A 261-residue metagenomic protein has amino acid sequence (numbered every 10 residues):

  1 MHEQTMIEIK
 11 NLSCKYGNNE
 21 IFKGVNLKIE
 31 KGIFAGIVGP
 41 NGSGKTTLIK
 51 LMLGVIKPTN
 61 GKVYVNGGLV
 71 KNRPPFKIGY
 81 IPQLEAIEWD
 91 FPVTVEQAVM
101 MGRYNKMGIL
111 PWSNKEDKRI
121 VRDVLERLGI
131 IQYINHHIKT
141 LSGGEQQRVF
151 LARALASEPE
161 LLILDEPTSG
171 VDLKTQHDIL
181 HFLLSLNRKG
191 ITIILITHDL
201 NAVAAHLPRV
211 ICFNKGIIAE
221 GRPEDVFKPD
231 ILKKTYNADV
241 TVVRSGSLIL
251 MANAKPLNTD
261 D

Functional and structural regions predicted by a protein language model:
I7, F22-G24: Conserved structural motif at the start of ABC-family nucleotide-binding domains
L53: Helix-to-loop junction immediately C-terminal to a conserved catalytic motif
G61-I78: Conserved ABC transporter NBD signature motif
M100, K115-Y133: Conserved ABC ATPase "signature" region
H137-L141, E145: Conserved ABC ATPase signature
L162-E166: Catalytic Walker B motif of ABC-type/P-loop ATPase nucleotide-binding domains
K228-P229, T235-D261: ABC ATPase nucleotide-binding domains
